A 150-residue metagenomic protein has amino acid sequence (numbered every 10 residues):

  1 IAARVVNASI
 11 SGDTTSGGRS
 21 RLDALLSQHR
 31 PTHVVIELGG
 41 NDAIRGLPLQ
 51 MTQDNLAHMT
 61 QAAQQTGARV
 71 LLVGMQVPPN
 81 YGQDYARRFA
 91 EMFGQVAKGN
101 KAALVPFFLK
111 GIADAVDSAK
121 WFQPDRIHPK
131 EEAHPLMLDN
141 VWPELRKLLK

Functional and structural regions predicted by a protein language model:
I1-A2, A68: Short glycine/proline-enriched coil/turn segments at helix->beta-strand junctions
A2-T14: A short beta-strand-loop structural module common to alpha/beta enzyme folds
G17-K150: Alpha-helical cap/lid subdomain in secreted, periplasmic, or secretory-pathway luminal O-acyl-processing enzymes
